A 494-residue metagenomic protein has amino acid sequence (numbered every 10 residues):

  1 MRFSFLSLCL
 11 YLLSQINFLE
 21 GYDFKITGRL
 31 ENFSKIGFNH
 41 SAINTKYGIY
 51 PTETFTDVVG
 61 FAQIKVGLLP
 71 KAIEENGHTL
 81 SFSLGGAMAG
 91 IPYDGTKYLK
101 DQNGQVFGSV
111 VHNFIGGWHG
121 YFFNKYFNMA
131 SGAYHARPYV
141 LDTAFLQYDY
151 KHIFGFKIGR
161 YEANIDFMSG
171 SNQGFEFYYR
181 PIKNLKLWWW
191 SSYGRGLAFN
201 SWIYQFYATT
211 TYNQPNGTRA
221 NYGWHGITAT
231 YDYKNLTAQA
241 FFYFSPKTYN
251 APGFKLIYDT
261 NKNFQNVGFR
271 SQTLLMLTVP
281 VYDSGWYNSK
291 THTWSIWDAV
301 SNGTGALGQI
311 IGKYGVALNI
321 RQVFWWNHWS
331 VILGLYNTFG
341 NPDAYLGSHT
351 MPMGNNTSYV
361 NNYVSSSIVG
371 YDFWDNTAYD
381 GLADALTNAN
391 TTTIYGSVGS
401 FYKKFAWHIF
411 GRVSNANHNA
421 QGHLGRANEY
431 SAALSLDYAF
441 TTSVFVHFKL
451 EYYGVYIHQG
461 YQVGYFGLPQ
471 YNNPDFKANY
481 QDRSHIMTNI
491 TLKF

Functional and structural regions predicted by a protein language model:
I16-I26, V66-F82, K151-I153, N184-K186 (+5 more regions): Short loop/turn motifs that connect adjacent beta-strands in outer-membrane beta-barrel proteins
L19-T45, L80-G86: Transmembrane beta-strand segments of Gram-negative outer membrane beta-barrel proteins
G60-L68, A144-Y148, F175-Y179, I227-Y231 (+6 more regions): Residues on the lipid-exposed face of transmembrane beta-strands in outer-membrane beta-barrel proteins
A72-S201, K234: Outer membrane beta-barrel
P92, W188-G253, D259-T357, N362-S367 (+2 more regions): Outer-membrane beta-barrel translocator/channel fold
A136-P138, Y161-G174, G196, R219-N221 (+5 more regions): Solvent-exposed loop/turn segments connecting transmembrane beta-strands in outer-membrane beta-barrel proteins
I332-A439: C-terminal structural cap/anchor segments
Y480-F494: Outer-membrane beta-barrel "beta-signal"
